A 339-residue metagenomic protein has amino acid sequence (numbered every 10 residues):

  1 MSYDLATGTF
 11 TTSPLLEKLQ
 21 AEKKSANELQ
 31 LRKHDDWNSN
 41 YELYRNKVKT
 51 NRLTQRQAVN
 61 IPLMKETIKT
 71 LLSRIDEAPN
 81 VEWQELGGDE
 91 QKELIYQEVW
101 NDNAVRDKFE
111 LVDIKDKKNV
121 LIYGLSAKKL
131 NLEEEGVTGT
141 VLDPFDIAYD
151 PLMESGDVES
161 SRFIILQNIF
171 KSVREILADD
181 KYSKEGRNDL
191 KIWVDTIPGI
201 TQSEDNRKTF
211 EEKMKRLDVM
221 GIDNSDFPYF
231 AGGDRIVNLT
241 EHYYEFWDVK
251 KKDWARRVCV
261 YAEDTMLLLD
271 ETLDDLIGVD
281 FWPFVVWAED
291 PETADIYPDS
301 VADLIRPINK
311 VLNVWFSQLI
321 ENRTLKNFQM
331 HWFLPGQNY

Functional and structural regions predicted by a protein language model:
M1-Y339: Extended alpha-helical, oligomerization-prone segments that build pores/tubes and scaffolds
